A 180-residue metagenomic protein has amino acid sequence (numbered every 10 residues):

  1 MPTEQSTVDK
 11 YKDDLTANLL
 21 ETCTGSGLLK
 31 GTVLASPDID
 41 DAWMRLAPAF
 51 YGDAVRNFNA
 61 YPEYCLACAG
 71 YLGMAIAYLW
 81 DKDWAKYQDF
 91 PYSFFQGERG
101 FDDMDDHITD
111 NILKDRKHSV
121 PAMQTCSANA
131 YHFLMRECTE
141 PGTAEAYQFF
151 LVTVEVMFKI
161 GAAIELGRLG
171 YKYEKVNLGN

Functional and structural regions predicted by a protein language model:
M1-N180: Intrinsic-disorder/low-complexity detector
